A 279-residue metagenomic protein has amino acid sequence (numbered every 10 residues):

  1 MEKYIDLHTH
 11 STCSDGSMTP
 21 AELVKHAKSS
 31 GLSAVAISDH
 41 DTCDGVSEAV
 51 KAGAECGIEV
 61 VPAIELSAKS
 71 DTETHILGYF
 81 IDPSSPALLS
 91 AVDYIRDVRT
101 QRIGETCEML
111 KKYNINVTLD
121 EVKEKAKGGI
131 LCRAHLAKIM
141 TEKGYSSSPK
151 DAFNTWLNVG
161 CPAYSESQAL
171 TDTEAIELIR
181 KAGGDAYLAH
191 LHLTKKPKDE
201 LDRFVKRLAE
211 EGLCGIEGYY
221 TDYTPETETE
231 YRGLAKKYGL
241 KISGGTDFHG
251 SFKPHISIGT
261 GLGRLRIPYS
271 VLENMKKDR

Functional and structural regions predicted by a protein language model:
M1-E73, T155-V159, L170, E174-K253: An N-terminally biased module of ancient metal coordination in phosphate/nucleic-acid-related enzymes
A52-K206, L262-M275: Extended substrate/RNA-proximal surfaces in nucleic-acid metabolism proteins
T246-R279: Catalytic core of soluble alpha/beta enzymes
